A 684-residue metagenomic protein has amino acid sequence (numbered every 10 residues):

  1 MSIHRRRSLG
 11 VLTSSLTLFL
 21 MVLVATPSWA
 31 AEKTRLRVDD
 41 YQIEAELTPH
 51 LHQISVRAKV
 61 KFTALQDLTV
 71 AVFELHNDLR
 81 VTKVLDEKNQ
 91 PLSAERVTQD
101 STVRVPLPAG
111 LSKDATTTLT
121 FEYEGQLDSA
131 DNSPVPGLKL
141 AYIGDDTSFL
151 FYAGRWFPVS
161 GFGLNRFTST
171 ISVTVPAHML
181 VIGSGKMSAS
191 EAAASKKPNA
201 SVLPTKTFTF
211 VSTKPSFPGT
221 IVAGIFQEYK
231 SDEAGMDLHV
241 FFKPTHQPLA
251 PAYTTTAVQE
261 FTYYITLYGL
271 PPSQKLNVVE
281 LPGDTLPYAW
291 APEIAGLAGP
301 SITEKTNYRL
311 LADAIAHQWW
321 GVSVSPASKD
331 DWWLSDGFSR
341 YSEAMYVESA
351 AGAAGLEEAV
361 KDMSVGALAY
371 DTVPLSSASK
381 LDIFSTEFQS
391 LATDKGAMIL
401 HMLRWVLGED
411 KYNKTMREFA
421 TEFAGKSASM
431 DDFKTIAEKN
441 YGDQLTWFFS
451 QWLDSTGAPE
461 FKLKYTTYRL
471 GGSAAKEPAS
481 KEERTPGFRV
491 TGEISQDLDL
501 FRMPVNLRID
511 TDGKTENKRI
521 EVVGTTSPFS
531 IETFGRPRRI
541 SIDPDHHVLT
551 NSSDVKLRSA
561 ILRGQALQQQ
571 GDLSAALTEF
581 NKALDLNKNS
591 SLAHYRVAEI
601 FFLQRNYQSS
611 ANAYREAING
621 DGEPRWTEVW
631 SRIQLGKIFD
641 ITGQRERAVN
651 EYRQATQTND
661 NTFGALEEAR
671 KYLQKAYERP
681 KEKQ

Functional and structural regions predicted by a protein language model:
V24-S55, T63, T82, K139-I143 (+4 more regions): N-terminal, polar/Ser/Thr-rich
Q66, P272, D382, Q389-P486 (+1 more regions): Amphipathic alpha-helical substructures
D78-K139, S195-L203, T207, G524-R536: A surface-exposed beta-strand-loop module
V81-L85, I182, L445-T446, P459-I542: Beta-strand-rich binding/interaction modules
E122-F226: Extended, low-hydrophobicity, Ser/Thr/Pro/Gly-biased non-transmembrane segments
Y142-I143, I171, T209, F226-W332 (+5 more regions): Juxtacatalytic substrate-recognition/specificity segment
T213, P287, D330-W332, D336-M402 (+3 more regions): Acidic/His/Gly-enriched intrinsically disordered linker/tail segments that often contain short helix/coil "MoRF-like"
